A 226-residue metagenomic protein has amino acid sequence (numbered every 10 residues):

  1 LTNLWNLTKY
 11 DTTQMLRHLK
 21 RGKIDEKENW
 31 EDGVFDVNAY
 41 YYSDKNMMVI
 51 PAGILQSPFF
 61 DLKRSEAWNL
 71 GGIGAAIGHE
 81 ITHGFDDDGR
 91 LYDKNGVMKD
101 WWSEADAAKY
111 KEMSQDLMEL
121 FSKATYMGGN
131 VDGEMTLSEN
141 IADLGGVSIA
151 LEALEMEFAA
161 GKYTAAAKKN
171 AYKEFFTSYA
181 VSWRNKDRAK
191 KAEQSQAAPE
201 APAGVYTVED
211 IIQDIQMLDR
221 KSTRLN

Functional and structural regions predicted by a protein language model:
L1-R224: Intrinsically disordered, low-complexity linker/terminal regions across diverse proteins
